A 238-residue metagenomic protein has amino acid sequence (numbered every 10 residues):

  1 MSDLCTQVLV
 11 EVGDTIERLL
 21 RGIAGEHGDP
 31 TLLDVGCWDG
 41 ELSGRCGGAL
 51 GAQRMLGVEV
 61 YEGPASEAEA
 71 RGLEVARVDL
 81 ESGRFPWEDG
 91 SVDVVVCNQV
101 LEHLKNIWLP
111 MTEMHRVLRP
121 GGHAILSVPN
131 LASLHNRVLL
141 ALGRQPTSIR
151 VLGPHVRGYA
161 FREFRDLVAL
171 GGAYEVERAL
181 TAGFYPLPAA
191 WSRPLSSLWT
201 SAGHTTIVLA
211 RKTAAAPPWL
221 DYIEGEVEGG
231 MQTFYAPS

Functional and structural regions predicted by a protein language model:
M1-E88, V94-V96, W108-M111, A179-Y185 (+3 more regions): Conserved N-terminal segment of class I S-adenosyl-L-methionine
G51, K105, R119, A169: Short conserved AdoMet
N98-H103: Short catalytic micro-motifs in class I SAM-dependent methyltransferases
W108-H123: A short glycine-rich, Lys/Arg-flanked "PGG" loop and its adjoining helix->strand segment in the class I
I125-T147: Conserved class I S-adenosyl-L-methionine
T147-E163: Acceptor-substrate binding/catalytic loop of class I
R162-A182: A SAM-dependent methyltransferase catalytic signature shared across enzymes that methylate proteins
S192-W199: Short, P/G- and charge-enriched loop/turn segments at secondary-structure junctions
